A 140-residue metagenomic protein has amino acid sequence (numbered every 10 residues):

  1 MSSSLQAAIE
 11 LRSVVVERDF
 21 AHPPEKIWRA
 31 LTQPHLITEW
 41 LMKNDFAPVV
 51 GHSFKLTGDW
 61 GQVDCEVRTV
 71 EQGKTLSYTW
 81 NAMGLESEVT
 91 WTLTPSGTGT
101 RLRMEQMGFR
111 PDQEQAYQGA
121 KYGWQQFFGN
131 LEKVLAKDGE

Functional and structural regions predicted by a protein language model:
M1-D45: Hydrophobic ligand-binding cavity/cleft-lining segments
S13, N81-Q126, L131-K133: Beta-strand/loop substructures that line and gate deep hydrophobic ligand-binding cavities in soluble
V15-D19, K55, E66, T92: Generic structural detector for well-ordered beta-strands
P24-E25, R68-G73, T92-R101: A short, structured loop/turn motif at beta-sheet edges
I27, I37, F54, V67 (+4 more regions): Hydrophobic pocket/interface hotspot
E39-M42, F46-A82, E88: Glycine-rich portal/gate segments that line the openings of hydrophobic small-molecule binding cavities
K133-E140: Short, highly charged C-terminal tails/helix-capping segments
